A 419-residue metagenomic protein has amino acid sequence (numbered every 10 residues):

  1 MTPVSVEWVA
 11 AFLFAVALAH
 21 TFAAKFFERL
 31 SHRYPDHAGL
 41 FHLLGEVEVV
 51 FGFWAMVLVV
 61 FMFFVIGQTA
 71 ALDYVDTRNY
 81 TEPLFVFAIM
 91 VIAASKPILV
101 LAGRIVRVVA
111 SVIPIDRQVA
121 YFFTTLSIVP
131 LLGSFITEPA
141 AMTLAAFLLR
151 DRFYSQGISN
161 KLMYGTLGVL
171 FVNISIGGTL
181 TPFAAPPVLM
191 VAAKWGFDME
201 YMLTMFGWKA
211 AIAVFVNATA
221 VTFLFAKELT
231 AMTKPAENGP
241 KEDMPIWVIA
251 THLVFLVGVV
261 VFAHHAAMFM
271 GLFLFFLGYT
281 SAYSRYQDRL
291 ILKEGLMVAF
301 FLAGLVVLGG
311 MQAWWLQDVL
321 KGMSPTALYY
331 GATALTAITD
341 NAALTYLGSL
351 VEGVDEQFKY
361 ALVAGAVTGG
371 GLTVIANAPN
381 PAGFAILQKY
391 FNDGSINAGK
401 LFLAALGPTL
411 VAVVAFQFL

Functional and structural regions predicted by a protein language model:
M1-W8, L40-V47, T69-L84, M199-K209 (+4 more regions): Interfacial loop-to-helix junctions that mark the boundaries of transmembrane helices in multi-pass membrane
T2, V6-S31, K161, G168 (+3 more regions): Juxtamembrane and boundary regions of transmembrane helices in multi-pass small-molecule transporters and channels
W8-F26, E46-F64, N79-A93, L144 (+4 more regions): Hydrophobic mid-bilayer segments of alpha-helices in multi-pass membrane transport proteins, especially secondary
A38, L224-V248, Y283-L296: Flexible interhelical linker loops that connect adjacent transmembrane helices in multi-pass membrane transporters
V59-V75, I89-V108, L131-T143, G310-D318 (+1 more regions): Transmembrane alpha-helix boundary signature
V65-Q68, L72-D73, L99, H252-E356: Transmembrane helical segments that form the transport core of multi-pass membrane transport proteins
M90-K96, I113-R117, I128-A140, V172-T181 (+2 more regions): Helix-loop-helix module between adjacent transmembrane segments
A120-I176, M190, Y346-A364, I386-A398 (+2 more regions): Hydrophobic transmembrane alpha-helices that form the pore/transport pathway of multi-pass ion and small-solute
